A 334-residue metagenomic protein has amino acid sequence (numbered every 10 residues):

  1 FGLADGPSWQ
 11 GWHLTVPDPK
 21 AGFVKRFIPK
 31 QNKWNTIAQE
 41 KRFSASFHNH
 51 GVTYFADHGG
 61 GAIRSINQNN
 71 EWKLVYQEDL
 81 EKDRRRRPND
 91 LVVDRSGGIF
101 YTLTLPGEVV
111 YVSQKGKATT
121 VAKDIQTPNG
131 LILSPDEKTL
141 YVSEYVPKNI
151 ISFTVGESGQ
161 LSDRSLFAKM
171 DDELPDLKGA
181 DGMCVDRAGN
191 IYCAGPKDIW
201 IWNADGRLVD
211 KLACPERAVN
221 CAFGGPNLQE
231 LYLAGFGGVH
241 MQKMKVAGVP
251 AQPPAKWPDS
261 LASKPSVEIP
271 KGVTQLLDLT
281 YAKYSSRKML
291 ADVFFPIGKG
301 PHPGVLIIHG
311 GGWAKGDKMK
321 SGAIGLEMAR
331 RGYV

Functional and structural regions predicted by a protein language model:
F1-H13, E40-D57, A62, L80-Y101 (+5 more regions): Beta-rich, blade/repeat-based domains predominating in secreted/periplasmic proteins but also intracellular
W12-Q39: Beta-propeller domains
F23-K25, A62-R64, E108-V110, N149-I151 (+2 more regions): A short loop-to-beta-strand structural motif that recurs across blades of beta-propeller domains
N32-A38, W72-K82, K117-K123, R164-L174 (+1 more regions): A short beta-strand motif characteristic of beta-propeller blades
F153-Q160, K243-A251: Short loop/turn segments immediately following beta-strands, especially the blade-tip and inter-blade linker loops
D259-G300: N-terminal cap/lid segment of alpha/beta-hydrolase-fold proteins
P301-G312: Short beta-strand element of the alpha/beta-hydrolase
M319-V334: Short amphipathic alpha-helix adjacent to the substrate-entry channel of hydrolases
